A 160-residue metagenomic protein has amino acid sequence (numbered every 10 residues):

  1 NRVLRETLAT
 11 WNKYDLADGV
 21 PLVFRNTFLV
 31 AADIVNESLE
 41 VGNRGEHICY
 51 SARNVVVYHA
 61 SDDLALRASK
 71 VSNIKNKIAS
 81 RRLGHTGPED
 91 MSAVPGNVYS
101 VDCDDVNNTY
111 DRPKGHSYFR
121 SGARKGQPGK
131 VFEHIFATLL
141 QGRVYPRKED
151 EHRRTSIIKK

Functional and structural regions predicted by a protein language model:
N1-E6: Glycine-rich nucleophile elbow surrounding the catalytic serine of serine-hydrolase chemistry
L8-K160: Lipolytic serine-hydrolase domain surface
